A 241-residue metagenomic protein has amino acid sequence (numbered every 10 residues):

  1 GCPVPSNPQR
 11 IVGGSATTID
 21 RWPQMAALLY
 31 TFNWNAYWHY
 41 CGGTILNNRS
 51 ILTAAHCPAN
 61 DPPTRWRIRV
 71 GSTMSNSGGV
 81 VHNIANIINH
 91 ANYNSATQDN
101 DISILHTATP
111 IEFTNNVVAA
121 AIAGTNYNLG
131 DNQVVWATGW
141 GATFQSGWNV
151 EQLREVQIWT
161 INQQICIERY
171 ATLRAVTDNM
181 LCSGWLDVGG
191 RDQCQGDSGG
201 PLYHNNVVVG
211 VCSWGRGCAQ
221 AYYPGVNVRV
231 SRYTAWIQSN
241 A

Functional and structural regions predicted by a protein language model:
G1-L52, W66-R67, N179: Protease-domain processing segments flanking chymotrypsin-fold serine proteases, especially trypsin-like
C2-P8, P63, T172, V188 (+2 more regions): Secreted/processed peptides and extracellular or luminal domains of membrane proteins
V4, M74, H82-A85, I102 (+3 more regions): Chymotrypsin/trypsin-fold serine protease catalytic domain
V4, P8, L28-T31, I51-A54 (+2 more regions): Conserved H-D interstitial segment of serine endopeptidase catalytic domains
P5, G14, L29, N60-D61 (+11 more regions): Small disulfide-bonded, cysteine-rich extracellular recognition modules and tandem repeats
G13-D20, Y93-T97, Y127, S146-W148 (+2 more regions): Conserved, non-catalytic sequence blocks in retroelement Pol enzymes and Pol-derived host proteins
A26, G42-H56, E155-T160, Q195-A241: C-terminal subregion of chymotrypsin/trypsin-like serine protease catalytic domains
T31-W34, H56-D61, G71-N76, A108-F113 (+5 more regions): Acidic glycine-/aspartate-rich tracts in secreted/extracellular proteins
